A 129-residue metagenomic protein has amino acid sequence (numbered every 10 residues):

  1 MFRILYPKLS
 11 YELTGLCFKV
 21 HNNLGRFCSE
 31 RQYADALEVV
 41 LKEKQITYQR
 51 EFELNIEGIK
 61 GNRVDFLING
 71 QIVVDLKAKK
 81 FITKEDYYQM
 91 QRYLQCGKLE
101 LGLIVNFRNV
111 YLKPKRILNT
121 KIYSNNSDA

Functional and structural regions predicted by a protein language model:
M1-Q45, L101, L118-A129: Solvent-exposed, charged helical/coil patches that constitute nucleic-acid or partner-interaction surfaces
G25, F66-K80, Y93: Conserved catalytic cores of phosphodiester-cleaving nucleases, focusing on short active-site segments
E43-I56: A short acidic/basic microdomain associated with nuclease active sites
Q45, I59-V64, I68-N69: A short, glycine/Asx- and small/polar-enriched loop/turn that sits immediately N-terminal to a beta-strand
F52, K60-V64, V110: Short beta-strand or tight-loop elements that sit immediately N-terminal to catalytic metal-binding acidic residues
G58-I59, E85: Short secondary-structure boundary/capping elements
K77-A129: Nucleic-acid nuclease catalytic cores
